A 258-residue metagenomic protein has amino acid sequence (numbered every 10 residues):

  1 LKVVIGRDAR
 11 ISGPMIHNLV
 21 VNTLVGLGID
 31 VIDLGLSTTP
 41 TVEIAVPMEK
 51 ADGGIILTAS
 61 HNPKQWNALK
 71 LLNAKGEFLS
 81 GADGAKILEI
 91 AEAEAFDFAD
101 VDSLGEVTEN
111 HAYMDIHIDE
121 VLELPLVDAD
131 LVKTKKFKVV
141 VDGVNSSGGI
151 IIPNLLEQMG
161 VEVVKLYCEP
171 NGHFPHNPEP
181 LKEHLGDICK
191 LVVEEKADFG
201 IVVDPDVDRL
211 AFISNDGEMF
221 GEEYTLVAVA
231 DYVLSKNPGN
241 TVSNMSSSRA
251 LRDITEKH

Functional and structural regions predicted by a protein language model:
L1-D8, K138-V140, G239-M245: Short glycine-rich phosphate-binding loop at a beta-alpha junction
K2-W66, N154-I213: N-terminal small/polar loop signature for handling phosphorylated ligands or for N-terminal nucleophile
R7-D8, L36, L57-S60, L69 (+10 more regions): Fold-independent oxyanion-binding glycine-rich loops and adjacent beta-strand/coil segments at enzyme active sites
G13-N18, G84, G149-P153, R252: Short, surface-exposed alpha-helical segments at coil->helix boundaries
T23, L27, A45, E49 (+7 more regions): Change "in soluble alpha/beta enzymes" to "in soluble alpha/beta proteins
T41, A85-D119, E123, S214-H258: Proline/glycine-rich low-complexity loops and linkers
N67-E195: Gly/Ser/Thr-enriched, mixed-charge loops and adjacent short helices that form phosphate/oxyanion-binding elements
